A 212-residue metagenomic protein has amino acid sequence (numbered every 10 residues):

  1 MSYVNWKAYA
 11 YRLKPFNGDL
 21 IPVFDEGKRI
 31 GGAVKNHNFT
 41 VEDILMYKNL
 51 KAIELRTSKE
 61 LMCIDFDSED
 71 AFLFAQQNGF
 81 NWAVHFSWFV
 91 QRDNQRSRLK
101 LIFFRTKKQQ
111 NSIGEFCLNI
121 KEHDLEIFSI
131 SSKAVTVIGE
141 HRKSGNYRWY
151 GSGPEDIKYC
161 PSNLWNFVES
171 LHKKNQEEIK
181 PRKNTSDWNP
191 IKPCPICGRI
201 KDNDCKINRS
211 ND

Functional and structural regions predicted by a protein language model:
M1-I179, C197-G198, N211: Conserved phosphate/metal-binding and DNA-contacting active-site motifs used in DNA phosphodiester-bond processing
Q176-D212: N-terminal structured subdomain of primase-like DNA metabolism proteins
